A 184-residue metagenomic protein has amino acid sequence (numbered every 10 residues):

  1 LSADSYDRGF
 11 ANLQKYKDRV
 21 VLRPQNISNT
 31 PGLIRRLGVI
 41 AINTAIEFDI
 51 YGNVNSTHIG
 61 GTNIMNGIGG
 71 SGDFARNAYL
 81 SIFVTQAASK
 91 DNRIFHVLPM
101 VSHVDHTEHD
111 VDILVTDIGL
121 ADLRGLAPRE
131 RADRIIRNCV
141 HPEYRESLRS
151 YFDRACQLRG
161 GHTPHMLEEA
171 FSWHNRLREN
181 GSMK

Functional and structural regions predicted by a protein language model:
L1-K184: Conserved phosphate- and dinucleotide-binding cores of soluble alpha/beta proteins, encompassing both enzyme active
